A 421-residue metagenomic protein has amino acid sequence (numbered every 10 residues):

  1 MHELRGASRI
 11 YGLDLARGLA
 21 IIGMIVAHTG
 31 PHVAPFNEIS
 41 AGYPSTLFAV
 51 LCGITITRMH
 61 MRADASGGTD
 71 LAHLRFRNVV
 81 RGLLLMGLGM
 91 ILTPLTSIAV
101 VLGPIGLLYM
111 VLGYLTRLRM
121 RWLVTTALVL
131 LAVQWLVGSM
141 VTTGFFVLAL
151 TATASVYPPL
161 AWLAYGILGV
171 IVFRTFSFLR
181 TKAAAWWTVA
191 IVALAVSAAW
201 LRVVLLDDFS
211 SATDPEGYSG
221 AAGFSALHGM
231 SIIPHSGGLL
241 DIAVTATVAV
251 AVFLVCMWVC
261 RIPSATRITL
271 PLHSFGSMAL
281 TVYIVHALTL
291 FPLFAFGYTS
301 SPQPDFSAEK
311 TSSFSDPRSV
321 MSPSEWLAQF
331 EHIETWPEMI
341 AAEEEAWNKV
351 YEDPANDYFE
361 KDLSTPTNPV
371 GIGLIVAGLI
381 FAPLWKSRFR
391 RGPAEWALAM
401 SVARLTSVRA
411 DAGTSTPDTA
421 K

Functional and structural regions predicted by a protein language model:
M1-K421: Alpha-helical transmembrane segments and their immediate juxtamembrane cytosolic regions
